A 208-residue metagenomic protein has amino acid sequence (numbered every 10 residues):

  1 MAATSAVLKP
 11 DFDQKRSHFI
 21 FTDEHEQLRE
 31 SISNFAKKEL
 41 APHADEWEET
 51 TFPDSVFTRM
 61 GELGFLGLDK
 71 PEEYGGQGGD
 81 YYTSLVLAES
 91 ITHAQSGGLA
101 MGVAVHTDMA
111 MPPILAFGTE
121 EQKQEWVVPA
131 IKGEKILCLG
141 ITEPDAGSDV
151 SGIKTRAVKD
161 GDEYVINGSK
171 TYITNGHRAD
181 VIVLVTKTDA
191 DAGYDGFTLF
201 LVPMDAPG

Functional and structural regions predicted by a protein language model:
M1-A104, E121-E125, P129-K132: Amphipathic, small/basic residue-rich leader segments at the start of a protein or domain
E73, I141-A146, T171-Y172: Short, solvent-exposed loop/turn elements at beta->coil junctions and helix N-caps that rim active or binding pockets
A88, M111-I114, V127, V183 (+1 more regions): Conserved protein kinase catalytic domain
L99-E121, G147: N-terminal glycine-rich flavin-associated loop
G133-I141: A short, Trp-centered hydrophobic/proline-enriched beta-strand micro-motif
D145-I153: Active-site-adjacent elements of ketosynthase-type condensing enzymes
T155-V158: A structural signal for short hydrophobic beta-strand segments in well-ordered beta-sheet cores
E163, N167-G208: A short core secondary-structure module
